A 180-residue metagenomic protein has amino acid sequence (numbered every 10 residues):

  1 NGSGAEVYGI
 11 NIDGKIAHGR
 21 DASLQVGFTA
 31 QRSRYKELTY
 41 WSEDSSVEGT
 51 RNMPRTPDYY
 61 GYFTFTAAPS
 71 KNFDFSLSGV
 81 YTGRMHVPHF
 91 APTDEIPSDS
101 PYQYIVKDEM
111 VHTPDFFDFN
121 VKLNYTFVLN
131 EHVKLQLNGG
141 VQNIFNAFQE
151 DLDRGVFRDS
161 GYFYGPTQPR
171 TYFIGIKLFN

Functional and structural regions predicted by a protein language model:
N1-A91: Gram-negative outer-membrane beta-barrel transporters
G2, G14, G49-M53, F65 (+3 more regions): Outer-membrane beta-barrel proteins
E6-Y8, P57-G61, D115-F119, V133 (+1 more regions): Residues that define the transmembrane beta-barrel architecture of outer-membrane proteins
Y8, E43-G49, P101-E109, V156-S160: Extracytoplasmic loops and strand-loop junctions of Gram-negative outer membrane beta-barrel proteins
I12, V26, F65, L77 (+4 more regions): Hydrophobic, well-ordered secondary-structure elements that form the walls of internal hydrophobic environments
H18, S45, S100-P101, H132: Intrinsic-disorder/low-complexity loop/linker signature
V80-D99, Y125-N180: C-terminal beta-signal and adjacent terminal beta-strands/loops of Gram-negative outer-membrane beta-barrel proteins
S98-D108, F117-N124: Short, local alpha-helical segments
